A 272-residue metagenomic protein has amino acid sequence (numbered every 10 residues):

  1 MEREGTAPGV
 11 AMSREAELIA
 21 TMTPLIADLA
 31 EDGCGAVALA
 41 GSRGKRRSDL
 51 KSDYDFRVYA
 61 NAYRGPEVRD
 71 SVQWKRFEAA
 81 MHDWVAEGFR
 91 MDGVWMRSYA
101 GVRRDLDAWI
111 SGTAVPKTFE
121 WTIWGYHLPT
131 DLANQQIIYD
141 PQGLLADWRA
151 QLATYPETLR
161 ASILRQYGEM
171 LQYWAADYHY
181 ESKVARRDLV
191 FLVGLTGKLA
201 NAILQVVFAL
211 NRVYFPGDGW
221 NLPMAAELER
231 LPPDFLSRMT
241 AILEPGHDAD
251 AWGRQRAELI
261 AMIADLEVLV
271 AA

Functional and structural regions predicted by a protein language model:
M1-G9: N-terminal amphipathic/basic-hydrophobic helices that include classical n-h-c signal peptides and signal-anchor
E4-G5, G33, E244: Short, flexible coil/linker elements and helix-boundary hinge sites characteristic of intrinsically disordered
G9-D32, A40-S52, R57-E120: Metal-dependent nucleotidyltransferase catalytic core
D53-Y54, I137, M224: Generic secondary-structure boundary signal with a strong preference for alpha-helix termini
V68-M81, T113-A133, L222-L236, D248-M262: Hydrophobic transmembrane alpha-helix bundles
E78-V184: Conserved NTP/Mg2+-binding pocket subregion across the NTase superfamily
Q142-A272: Conserved nucleotidyltransferase catalytic core and NTase-mimicking acidic/glycine-rich helix/loop elements in nucleic
